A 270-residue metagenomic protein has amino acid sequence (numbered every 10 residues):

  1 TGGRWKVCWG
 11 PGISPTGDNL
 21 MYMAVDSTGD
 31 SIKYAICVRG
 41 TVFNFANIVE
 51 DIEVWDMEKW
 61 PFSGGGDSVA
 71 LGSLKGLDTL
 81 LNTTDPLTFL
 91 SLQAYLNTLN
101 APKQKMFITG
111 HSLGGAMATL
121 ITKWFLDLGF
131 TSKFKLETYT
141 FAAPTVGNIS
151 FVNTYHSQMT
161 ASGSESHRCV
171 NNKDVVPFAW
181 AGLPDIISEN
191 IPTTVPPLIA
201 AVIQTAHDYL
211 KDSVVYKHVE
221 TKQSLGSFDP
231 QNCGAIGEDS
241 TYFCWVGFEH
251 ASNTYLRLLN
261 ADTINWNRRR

Functional and structural regions predicted by a protein language model:
T1, T16, T28, T41 (+17 more regions): Residue-identity detector for threonine
G3-T109, L128-K135, G163, G237: A conserved cap/lid and substrate-binding interface adjacent to the catalytic center of lipid-processing enzymes
W5, W9, W55, W60 (+7 more regions): A residue-identity detector for tryptophan
G12, T16, G29, I48 (+16 more regions): Residue-level detector of solvent-exposed, low-hydrophobicity positions
Q93-D185: Serine-dependent carboxylesterase/thioesterase catalytic core of lipase-like alpha/beta-hydrolase/SGNH enzymes
V152-R270: Lipolytic serine-hydrolase domain surface
